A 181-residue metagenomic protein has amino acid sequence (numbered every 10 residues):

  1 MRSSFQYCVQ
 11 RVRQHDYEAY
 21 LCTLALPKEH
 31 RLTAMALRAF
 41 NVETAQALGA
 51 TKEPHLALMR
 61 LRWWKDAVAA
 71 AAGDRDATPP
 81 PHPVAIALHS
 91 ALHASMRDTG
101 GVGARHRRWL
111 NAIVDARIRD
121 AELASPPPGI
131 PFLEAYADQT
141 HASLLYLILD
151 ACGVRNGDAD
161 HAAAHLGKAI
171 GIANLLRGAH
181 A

Functional and structural regions predicted by a protein language model:
M1-K168, I172-A181: Acidic catalytic motifs of isoprenoid enzymes
